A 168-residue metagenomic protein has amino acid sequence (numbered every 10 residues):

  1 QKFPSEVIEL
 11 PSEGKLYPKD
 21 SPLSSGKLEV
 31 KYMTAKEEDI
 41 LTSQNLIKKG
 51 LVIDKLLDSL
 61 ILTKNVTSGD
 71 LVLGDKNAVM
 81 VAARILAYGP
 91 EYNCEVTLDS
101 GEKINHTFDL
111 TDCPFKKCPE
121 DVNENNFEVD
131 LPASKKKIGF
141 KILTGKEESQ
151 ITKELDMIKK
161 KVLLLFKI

Functional and structural regions predicted by a protein language model:
Q1-I168: Long C-terminal interaction/binding lobes of large macromolecular proteins
